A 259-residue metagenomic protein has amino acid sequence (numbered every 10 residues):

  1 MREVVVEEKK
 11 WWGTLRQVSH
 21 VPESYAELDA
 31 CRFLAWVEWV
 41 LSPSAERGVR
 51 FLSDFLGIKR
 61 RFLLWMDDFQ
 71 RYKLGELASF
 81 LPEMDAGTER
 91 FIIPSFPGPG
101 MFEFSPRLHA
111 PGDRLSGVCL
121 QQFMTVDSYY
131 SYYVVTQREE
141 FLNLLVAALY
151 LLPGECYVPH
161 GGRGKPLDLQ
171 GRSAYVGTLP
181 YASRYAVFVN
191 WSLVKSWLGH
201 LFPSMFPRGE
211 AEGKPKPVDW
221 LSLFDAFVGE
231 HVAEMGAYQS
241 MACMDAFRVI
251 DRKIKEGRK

Functional and structural regions predicted by a protein language model:
M1-K259: An amphipathic, hydrophobic-aromatic interaction surface with interspersed Lys/Arg that forms lipid/phosphate-bearing
